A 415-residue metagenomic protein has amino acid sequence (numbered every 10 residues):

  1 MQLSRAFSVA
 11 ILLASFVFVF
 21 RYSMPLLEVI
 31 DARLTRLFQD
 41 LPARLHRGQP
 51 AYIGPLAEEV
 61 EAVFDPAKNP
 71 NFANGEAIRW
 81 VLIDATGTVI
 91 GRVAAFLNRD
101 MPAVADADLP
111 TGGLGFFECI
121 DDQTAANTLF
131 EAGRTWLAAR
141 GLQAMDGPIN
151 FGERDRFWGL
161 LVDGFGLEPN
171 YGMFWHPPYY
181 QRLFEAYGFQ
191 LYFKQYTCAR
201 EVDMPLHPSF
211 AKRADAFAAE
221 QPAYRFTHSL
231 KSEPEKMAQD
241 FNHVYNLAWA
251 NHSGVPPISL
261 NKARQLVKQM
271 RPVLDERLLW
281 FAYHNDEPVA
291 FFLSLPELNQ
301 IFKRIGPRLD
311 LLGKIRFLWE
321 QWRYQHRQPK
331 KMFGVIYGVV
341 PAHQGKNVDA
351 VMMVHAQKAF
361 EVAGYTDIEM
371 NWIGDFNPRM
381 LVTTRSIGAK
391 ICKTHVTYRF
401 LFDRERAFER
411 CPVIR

Functional and structural regions predicted by a protein language model:
S4-R21: Hydrophobic alpha-helical signal peptides and transmembrane signal-/tail-anchor segments that drive secretory-pathway
V17-T35, Q39-R44, F210-E235: Conserved N-terminal entry element of GNAT/NAT acetyltransferase domains
T35, P55-E58, A62, N74-R79 (+8 more regions): Catalytic cores of nucleotide-enabled group-transfer and carboxylate-activating enzymes in metabolic and assembly-line
P42-A85, V93-V104, H228-Y337: A conserved beta-strand-loop-helix scaffold within acyl/acetyltransferase catalytic domains
V104-G188, R308-I387: Acyl-donor binding region in acyl/amide transferases
F174-G254: Acyltransferase donor/substrate-recognition loop-hinge adjacent to the catalytic core
A199-A214, V396-R415: C-terminal "cap" of GNAT-fold acetyltransferases
